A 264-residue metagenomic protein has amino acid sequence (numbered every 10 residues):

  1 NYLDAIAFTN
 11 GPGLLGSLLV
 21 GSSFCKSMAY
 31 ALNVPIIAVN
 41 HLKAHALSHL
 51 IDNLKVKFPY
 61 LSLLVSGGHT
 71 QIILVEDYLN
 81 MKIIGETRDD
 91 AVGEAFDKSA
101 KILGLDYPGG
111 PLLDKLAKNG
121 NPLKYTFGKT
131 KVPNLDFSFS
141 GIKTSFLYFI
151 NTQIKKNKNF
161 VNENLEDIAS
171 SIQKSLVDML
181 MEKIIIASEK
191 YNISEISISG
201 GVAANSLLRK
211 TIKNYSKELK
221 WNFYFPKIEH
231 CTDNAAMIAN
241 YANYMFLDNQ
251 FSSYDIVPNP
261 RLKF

Functional and structural regions predicted by a protein language model:
N1-K26, Y30: Short beta-strand-loop/turn "lid" adjacent to the catalytic site in phosphate-handling enzymes
N1-N10, Y191-A203, F223-K227: Short glycine-rich phosphate-binding loop at a beta-alpha junction
A38-L61, N240-A242: Conserved phosphate-binding catalytic cores of ATP/NTP-utilizing and phosphoryl-transfer enzymes
A38-V39, E195-I196, K213-I238: Conserved phosphate-binding/catalytic loops in two-lobed NTP-binding clefts
H45, P226-F264: Glycine-rich phosphate-binding/hydrolytic loop that grips phosphoryl groups
L47, S62-L64, T70-L74: Short beta-strand scaffold segments in enzyme catalytic cores
L54, E76-N121, K143-T144, Y148-T152: Glycine-rich phosphate-binding loop plus the immediately following alpha-helix
D114-I196, N205-L219, F246-N249: A contiguous, well-structured pocket-lining segment that forms one wall/lid of small-molecule binding clefts in soluble
